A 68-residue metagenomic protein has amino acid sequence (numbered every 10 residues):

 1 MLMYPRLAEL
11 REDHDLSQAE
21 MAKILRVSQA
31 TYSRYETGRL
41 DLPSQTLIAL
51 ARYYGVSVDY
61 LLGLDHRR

Functional and structural regions predicted by a protein language model:
M1-D13: A short, Lys/Arg-rich alpha-helix, primarily the initiator
R6, S17, P43-T46, S57: Residues that mark the N-terminal boundary/hinge immediately upstream of a DNA-recognition element
L10, I24, Y35, L64: Residues in the recognition helix of alpha-helical DNA-binding motifs
D13, R52, L62-R68: Short, charged recognition helix plus adjacent turn of helix-turn-helix-like nucleic-acid-binding domains
L16-R34: Short alpha-helical DNA-recognition segment
R26, Q45-Y60: DNA major-groove recognition helix of helix-turn-helix/homeodomain DNA-binding modules
